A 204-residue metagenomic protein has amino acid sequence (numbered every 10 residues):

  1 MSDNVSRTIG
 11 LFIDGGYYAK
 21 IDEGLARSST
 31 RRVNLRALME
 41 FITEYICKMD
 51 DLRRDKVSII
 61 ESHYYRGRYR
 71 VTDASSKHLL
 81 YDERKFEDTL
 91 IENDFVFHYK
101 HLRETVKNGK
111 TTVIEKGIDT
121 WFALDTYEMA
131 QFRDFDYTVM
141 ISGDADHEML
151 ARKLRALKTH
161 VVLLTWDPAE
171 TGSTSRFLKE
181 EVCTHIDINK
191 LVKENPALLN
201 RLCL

Functional and structural regions predicted by a protein language model:
M1-I114, H160, T165-A169: Domain-level signal for Mg2+-assisted phosphodiester chemistry and nucleotide/NA-binding surfaces in nucleic-acid
D88-L204: Nuclease catalytic cores that cleave nucleic-acid phosphodiester bonds, predominantly acidic two-metal-ion
